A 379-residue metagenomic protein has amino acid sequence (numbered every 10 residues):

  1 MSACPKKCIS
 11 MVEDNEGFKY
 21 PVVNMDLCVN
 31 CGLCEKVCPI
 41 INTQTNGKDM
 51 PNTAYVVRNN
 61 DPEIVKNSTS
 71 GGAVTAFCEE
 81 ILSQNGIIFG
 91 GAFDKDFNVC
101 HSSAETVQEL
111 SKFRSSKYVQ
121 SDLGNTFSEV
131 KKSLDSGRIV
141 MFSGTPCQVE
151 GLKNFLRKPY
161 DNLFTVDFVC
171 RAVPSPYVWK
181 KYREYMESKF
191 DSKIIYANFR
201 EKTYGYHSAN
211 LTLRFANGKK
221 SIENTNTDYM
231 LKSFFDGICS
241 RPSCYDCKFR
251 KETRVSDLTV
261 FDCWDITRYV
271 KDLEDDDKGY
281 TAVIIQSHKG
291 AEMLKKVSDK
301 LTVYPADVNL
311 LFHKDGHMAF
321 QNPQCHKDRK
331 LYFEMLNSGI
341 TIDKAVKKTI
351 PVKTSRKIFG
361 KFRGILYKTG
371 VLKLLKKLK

Functional and structural regions predicted by a protein language model:
M1-K7, V29-I41, T145-G151, C239-E252: Local cysteine-cluster metal-coordination motifs and their immediate loop/turn environment, predominantly Fe-S cluster
M1-V22, L33-M50, D257-L258: Iron-sulfur cluster-binding cysteine motifs and their immediate structural context in ferredoxin-like electron-transfer
P21-V29, G137-V140, T227-P242: Immediate flanking context of iron-sulfur cluster ligation sites
D26-S136, N309-K330, E334-V346: Flanking helices and flexible, charged tails adjoining ferredoxin-like Fe-S electron-transfer domains in multi-subunit
S70-G72, K95, F142-L152, A172-P174: Gly/Ser/Thr-rich loops at beta-strand to alpha-helix junctions that form or flank small-molecule/cofactor-binding
Q84-I87, S192-K379: Long, compositionally biased charged/polar accessory segments in the mid-to-C-terminal portions of proteins
K153-F164, R183-S188: Short, surface-exposed basic-aromatic patches at helix termini and helix-loop junctions that form
F164-Y185: Short, flexible loop segments at boundaries between secondary-structure elements
